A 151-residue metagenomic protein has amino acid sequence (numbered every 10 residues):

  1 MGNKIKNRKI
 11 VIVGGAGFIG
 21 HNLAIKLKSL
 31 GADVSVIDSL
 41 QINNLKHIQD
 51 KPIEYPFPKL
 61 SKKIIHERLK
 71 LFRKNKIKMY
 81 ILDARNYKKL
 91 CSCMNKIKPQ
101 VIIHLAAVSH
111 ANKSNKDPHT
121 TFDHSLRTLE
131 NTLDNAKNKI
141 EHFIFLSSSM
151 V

Functional and structural regions predicted by a protein language model:
M1-V151: N-terminal Rossmann-like NAD(P)+-binding domain of SDR-like oxidoreductases, especially those catalyzing
